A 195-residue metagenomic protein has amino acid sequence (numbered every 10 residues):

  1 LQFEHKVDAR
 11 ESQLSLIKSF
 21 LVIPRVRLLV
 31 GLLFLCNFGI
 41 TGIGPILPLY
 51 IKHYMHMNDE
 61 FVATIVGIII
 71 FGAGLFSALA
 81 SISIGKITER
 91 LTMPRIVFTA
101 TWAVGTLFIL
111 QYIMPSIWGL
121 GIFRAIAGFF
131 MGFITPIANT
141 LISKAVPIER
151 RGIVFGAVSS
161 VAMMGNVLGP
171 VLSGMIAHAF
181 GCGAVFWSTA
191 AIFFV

Functional and structural regions predicted by a protein language model:
Q2-V30: Juxtamembrane intracellular "pre-TM" segments in multi-pass secondary transporters
I23-I43, A125: Pair of pore-lining "gating" transmembrane helices in MFS-fold secondary transporters
I46-T64: Short amphipathic helix-loop junctions that connect adjacent transmembrane helices in Major Facilitator Superfamily/SLC
I51-K52, I87-T88, M175-G181: Interfacial helix-cap and linker-helix signal at transmembrane-aqueous boundaries of multi-pass secondary transporters
L79-T92, A177: Helix-to-loop junctions at the C-terminal end of transmembrane segments in multipass secondary transporters
R95-L110: Structural signature of the two symmetry-related core transmembrane helices
F133-V146: Intracellular juxtamembrane helix-capping segments at the cytosolic ends of symmetry-related transmembrane helices
M175-F193: A membrane-interface helix-boundary motif in multi-pass transporters
